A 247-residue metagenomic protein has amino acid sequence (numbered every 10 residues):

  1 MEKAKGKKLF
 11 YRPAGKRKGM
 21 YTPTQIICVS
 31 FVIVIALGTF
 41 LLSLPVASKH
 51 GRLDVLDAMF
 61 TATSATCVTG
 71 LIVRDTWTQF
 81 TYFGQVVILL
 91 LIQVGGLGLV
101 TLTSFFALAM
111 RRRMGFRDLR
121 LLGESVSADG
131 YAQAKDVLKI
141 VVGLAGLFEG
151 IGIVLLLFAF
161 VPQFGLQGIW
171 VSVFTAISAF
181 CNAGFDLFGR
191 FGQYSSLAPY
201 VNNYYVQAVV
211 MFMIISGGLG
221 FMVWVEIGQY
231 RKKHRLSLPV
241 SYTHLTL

Functional and structural regions predicted by a protein language model:
M1-L247: Membrane-proximal intracellular helices of multi-pass ion channels
